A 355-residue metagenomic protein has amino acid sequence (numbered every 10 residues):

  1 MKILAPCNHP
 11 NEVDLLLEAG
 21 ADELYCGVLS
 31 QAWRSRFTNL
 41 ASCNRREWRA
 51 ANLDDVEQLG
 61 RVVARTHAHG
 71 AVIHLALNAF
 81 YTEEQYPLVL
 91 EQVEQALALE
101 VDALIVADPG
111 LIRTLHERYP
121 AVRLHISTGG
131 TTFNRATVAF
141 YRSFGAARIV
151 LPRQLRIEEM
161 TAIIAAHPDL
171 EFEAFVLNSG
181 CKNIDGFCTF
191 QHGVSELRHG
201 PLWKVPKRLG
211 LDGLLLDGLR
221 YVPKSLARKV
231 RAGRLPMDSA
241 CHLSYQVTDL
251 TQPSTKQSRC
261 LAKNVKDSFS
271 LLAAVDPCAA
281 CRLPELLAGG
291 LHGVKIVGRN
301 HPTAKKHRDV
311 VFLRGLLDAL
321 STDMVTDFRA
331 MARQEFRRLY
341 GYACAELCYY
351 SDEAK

Functional and structural regions predicted by a protein language model:
M1-G130, V150, I157-K295, R299-K355: Active-site pocket-lining/capping segments in soluble small-molecule metabolic enzymes
N134-A136: Conserved nucleotide-cofactor-binding alpha/beta core module
G145-A146: As written
